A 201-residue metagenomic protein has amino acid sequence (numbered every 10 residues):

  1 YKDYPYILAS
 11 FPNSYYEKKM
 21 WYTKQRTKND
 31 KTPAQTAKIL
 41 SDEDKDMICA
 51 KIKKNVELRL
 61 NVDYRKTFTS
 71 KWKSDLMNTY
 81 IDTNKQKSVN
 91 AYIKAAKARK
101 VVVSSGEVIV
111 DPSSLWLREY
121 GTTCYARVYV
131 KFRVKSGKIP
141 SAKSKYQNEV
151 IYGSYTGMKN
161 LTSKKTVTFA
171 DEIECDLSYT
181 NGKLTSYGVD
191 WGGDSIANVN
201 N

Functional and structural regions predicted by a protein language model:
Y1-G106: Core segments of small alpha/beta cavity-forming domains
K66-N201: Structured, amphipathic secondary-structure segments that form assembly/contact surfaces in multi-subunit
